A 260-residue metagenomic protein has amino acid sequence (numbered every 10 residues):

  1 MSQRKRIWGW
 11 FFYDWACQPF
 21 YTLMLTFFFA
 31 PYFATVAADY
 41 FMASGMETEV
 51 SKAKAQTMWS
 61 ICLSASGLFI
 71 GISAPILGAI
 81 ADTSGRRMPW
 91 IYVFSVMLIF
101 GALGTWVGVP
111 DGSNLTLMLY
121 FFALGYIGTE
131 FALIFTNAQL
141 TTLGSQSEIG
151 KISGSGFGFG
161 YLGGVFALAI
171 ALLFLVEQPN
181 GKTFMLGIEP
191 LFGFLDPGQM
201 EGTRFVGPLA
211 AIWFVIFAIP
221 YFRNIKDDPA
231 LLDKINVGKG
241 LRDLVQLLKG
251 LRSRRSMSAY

Functional and structural regions predicted by a protein language model:
M1-W8, I225-Y260: Juxtamembrane intracellular "pre-TM" segments in multi-pass secondary transporters
S2-G67, L115-T116, G160, S256-Y260: Helix-loop boundary and gating motifs at the non-cytosolic
T26-A37, G164-M200: Transmembrane alpha-helix termini and helix-breaking/packing motifs in multi-pass membrane transporters
A81-M97: Cytoplasmic membrane-interface "Motif A"-like loop-to-helix N-cap segments of 12-TM Major Facilitator Superfamily
F94-A132: Hydrophobic core of transmembrane alpha-helices in multi-pass small-molecule transporters, especially MFS/SLC-type
Y126, E130, G150-P179: Glycine-rich segments within core transmembrane alpha-helices of 12-TM secondary carriers
E130-S145: Intracellular juxtamembrane helix-capping segments at the cytosolic ends of symmetry-related transmembrane helices
A167-N180, A211-A230: C-terminal membrane-cytosol helix-exit motif in multi-pass small-molecule transporters
